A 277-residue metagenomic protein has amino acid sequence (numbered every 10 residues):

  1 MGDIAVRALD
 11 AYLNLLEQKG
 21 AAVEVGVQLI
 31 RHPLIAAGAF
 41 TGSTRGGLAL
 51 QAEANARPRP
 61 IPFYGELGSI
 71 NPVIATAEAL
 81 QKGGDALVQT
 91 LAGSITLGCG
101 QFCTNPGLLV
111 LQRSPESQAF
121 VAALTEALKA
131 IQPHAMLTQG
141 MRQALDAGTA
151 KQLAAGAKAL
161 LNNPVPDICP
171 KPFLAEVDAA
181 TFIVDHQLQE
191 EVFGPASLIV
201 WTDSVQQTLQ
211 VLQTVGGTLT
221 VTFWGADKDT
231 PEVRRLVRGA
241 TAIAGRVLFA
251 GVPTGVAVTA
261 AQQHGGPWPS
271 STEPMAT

Functional and structural regions predicted by a protein language model:
M1-E24: PLP-dependent aminotransferase-like
D3-D10, R31-P33, A37, R45-I183 (+1 more regions): ALDH superfamily catalytic-core signature
N14-L16, A37-F40, T220-F223: Short catalytic-loop micro-motif centered on adjacent basic/acidic residues
L15-A21, A75, L198-S204: Short acidic-hydrophobic, aromatic-tinged amphipathic segments that line or gate anion-handling sites
L16-K19, F63-G68, A135-R142, G225-K228 (+1 more regions): A generic structural motif
K19, T41, S94, Q112 (+2 more regions): Conserved residues at the C-terminal ends of beta-strands
G26-V27, L209: Short hydrophobic/charged patches on amphipathic alpha-helices used for structural packing and interfaces
H32-I35, L109-L111, A119-A130, P172-T277: Conserved C-terminal structural/oligomerization subdomain of aldehyde/semialdehyde dehydrogenase
